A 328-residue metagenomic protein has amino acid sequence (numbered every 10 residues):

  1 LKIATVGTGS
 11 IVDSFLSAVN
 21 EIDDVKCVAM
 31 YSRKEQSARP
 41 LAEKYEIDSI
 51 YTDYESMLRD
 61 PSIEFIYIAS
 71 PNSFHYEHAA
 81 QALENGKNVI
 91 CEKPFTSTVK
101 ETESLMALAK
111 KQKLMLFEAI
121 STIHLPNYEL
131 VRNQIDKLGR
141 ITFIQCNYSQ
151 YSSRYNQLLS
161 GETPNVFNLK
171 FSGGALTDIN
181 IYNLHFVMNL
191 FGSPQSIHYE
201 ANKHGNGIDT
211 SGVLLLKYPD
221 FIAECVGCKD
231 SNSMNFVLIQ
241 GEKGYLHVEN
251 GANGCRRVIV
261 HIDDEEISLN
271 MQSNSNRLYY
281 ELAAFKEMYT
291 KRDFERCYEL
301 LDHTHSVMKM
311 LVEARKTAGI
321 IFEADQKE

Functional and structural regions predicted by a protein language model:
L1-Y45, Y289: N-terminal Rossmann-like dinucleotide-binding module
F15, Y45-L108: Beta-loop-alpha module in the N-terminal Rossmann-like domain of NAD(P)-dependent dehydrogenases, especially those
Y51, C91, L116-E118, V248: Hydrophobic residues in well-ordered beta-strands that form the structural core
F65-Y67, A284-E328: C-terminal helix-rich "cap/oligomerization" subdomain common to oxidoreductases
S104-S121, T142-F143: Rossmann-fold dehydrogenase core element
T122-I197: Predominantly a Rossmann-like dinucleotide-binding segment in NAD(P)-dependent oxidoreductases
N183-N253, A283-R292: Contiguous beta-strand/loop segments that form the cofactor/metal-binding neighborhood of enzyme cores
M271-A283, E299: Active-site loop of classical SDR/Rossmann-like NAD(P)-dependent oxidoreductases, centered on the catalytic Tyr-X3-Lys
